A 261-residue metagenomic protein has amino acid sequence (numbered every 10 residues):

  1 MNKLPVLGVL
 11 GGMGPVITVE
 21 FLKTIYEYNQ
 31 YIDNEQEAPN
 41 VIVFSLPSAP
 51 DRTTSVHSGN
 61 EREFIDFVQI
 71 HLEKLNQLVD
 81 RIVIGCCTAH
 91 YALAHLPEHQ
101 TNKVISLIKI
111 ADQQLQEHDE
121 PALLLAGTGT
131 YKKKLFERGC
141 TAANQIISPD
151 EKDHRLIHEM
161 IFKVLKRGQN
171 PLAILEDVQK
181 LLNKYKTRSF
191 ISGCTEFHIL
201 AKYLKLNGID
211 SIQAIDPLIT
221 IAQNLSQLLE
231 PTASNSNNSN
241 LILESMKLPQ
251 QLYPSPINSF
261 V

Functional and structural regions predicted by a protein language model:
M1-V261: Non-catalytic structural scaffold of enzyme domains
